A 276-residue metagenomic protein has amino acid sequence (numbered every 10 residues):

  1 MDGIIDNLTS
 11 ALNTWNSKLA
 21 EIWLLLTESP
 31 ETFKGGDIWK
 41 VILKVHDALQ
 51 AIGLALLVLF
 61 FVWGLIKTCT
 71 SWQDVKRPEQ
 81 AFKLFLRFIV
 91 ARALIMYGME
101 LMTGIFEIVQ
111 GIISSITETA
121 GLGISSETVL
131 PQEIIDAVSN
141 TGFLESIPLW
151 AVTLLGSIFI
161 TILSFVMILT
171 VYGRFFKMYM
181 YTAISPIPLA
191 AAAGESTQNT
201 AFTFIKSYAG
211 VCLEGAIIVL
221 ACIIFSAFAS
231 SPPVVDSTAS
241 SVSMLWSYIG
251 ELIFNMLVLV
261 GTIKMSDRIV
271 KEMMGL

Functional and structural regions predicted by a protein language model:
M1-L56: Binding/recognition "hotspot" determinant
M1-N7, P78-G98, A201-V211: Alpha-helical transmembrane segments and their helix-start/interface "positive-inside/aromatic belt" motifs in integral
I42-Q50, F82-L86, V90, S139 (+4 more regions): Alpha-helical membrane-interface segments at transmembrane helix boundaries
L56, F60, G64, L84 (+5 more regions): Alpha-helical transmembrane spans of integral membrane proteins, capturing the lipid-embedded, hydrophobic core of TM
L56-R92, I184-Q198: Hydrophobic transmembrane alpha-helix segments characteristic of membrane transport and insertion machinery
R92-I184, I218, C222-G275: Non-cytosolic segments of integral membrane proteins
T170-M178, F202-L213: Transmembrane helix-loop boundary segments of multi-pass membrane transporters
L189-K206, I269-M273: Alpha-helical transmembrane segments
